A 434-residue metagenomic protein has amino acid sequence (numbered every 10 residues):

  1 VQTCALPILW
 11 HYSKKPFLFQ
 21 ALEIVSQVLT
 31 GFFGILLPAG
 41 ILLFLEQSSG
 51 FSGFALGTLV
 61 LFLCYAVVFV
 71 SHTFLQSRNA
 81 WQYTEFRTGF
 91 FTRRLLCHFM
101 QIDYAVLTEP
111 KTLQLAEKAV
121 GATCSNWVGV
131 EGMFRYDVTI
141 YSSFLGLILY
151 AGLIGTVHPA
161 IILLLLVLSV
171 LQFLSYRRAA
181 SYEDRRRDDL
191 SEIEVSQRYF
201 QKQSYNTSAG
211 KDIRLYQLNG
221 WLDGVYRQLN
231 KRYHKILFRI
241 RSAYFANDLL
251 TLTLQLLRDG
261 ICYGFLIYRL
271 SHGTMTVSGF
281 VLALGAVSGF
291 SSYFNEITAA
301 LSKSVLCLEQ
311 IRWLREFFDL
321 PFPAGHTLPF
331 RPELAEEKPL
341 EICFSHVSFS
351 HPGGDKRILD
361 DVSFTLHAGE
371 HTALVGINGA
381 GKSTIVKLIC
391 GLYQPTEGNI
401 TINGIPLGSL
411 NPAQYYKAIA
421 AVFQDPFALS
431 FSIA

Functional and structural regions predicted by a protein language model:
V1-G31, F51, L56, N79 (+6 more regions): Membrane-integrated ABC transporters
A5-P7, T84-E131, I193-I236, L308-P321: Extended non-transmembrane interhelical loops and adjacent amphipathic helices of multipass membrane proteins
F17-F74, F144, Y150-E183, L257 (+5 more regions): Transmembrane helix-loop-helix hairpins at lipid-water interfaces of multipass membrane proteins, especially the type-1
Y65-F91, L95-C97: Internal catalytic or translocation cores that form aromatic/hydrophobic pockets or channels for amphipathic metabolites
L218, C262, A283-L320: Cytosolic ends of transmembrane helices, especially the final helix of ABC transmembrane type-1 domains
F330-A434: ABC-type nucleotide-binding domain
